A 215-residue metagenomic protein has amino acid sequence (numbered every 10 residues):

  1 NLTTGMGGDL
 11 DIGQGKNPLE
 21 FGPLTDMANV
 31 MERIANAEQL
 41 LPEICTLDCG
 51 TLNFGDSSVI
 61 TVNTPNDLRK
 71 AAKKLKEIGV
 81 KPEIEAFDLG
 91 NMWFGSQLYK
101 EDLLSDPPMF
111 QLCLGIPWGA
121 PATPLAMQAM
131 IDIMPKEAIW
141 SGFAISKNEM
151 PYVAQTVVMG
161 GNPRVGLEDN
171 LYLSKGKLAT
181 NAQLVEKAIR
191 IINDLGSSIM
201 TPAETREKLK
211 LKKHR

Functional and structural regions predicted by a protein language model:
N1-G5, I84-A86, T205: Short beta-strand segments at enzyme active-site cores
N1-I60: Active-site beta->alpha loop and helix N-cap motifs at the rims of alpha/beta catalytic domains
G7-N17, N53-G55, M92, G115-A120 (+1 more regions): Flexible glycine/acidic-rich beta-alpha junction loops that bind and position SAM and/or redox cofactors in anaerobic
G13-G15, S96-L98, K175-T180, K212-H214: Short secondary-structure transition/capping segments
E43-E168, L178-A179, Q183: Catalytic alpha/beta core domains of metabolic enzymes, predominantly
I60, S174-I199: C-terminal helical cap(s) of enzyme catalytic domains, especially alpha/beta-barrels
R190-R215: Mid-to-C-terminal alpha-helical segments outside catalytic/metal-binding sites
